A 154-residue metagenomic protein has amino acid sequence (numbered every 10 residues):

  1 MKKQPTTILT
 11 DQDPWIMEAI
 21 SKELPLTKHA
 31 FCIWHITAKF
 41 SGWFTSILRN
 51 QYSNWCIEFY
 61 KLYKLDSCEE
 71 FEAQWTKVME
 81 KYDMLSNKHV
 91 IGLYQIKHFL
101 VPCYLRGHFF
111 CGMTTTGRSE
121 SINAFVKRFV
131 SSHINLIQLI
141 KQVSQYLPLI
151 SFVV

Functional and structural regions predicted by a protein language model:
M1-Q4, R118: RNase H-like nuclease fold core
K3-T7, K88-V90: Short amphipathic alpha-helical interface segments
P5-T7, K28-F31: Beta-sheet entry/capping signal
P5-W15: Acidic/histidine-rich, metal-coordinating catalytic segments
D13-W15, H35-K39: Conserved beta-strand elements of beta-rich interaction domains across eukaryotes, especially beta-propellers
S21, L26-A30, A38, G42-V154: Hydrophobic, aromatic-enriched, well-ordered structural segments
